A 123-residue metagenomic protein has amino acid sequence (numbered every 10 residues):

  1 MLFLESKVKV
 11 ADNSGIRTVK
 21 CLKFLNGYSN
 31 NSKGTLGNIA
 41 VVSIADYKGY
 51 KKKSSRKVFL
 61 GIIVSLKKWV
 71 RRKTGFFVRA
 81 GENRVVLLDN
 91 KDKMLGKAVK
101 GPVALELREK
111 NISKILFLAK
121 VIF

Functional and structural regions predicted by a protein language model:
M1-F123: Ribosome-associated RNA-binding proteins
